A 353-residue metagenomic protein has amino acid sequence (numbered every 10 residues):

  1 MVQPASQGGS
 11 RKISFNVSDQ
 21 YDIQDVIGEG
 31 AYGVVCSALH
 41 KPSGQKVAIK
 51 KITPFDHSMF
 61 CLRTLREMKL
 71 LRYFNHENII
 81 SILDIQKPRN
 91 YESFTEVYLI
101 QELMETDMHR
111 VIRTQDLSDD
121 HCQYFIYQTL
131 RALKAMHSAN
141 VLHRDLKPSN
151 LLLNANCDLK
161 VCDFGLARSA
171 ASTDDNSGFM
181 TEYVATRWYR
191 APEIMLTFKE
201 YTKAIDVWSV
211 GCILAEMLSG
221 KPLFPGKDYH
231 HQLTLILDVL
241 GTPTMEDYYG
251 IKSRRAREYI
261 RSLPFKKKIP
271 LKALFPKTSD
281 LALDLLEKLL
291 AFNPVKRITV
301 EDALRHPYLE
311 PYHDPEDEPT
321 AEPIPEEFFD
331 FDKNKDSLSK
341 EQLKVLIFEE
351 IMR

Functional and structural regions predicted by a protein language model:
V34-P54: Glycine-rich ATP phosphate-binding loop
H76-Q86: Conserved HxN/HPN-centered segment at the entrance to the catalytic loop of eukaryotic protein kinase-like domains
F94-D107: Conserved short submotifs of the Hanks-type protein kinase catalytic core that shape the nucleotide-binding pocket
F125-I126: Activation segment signature within eukaryotic-like protein kinase domains
H137-N154: Catalytic-loop of the protein kinase fold
L166-R168: Activation segment
T242-E287: C-terminal lobe substrate-recognition/regulatory segment of protein kinase catalytic domains
D314-R353: C-terminal intrinsically disordered, low-complexity extensions immediately downstream of enzyme catalytic cores
